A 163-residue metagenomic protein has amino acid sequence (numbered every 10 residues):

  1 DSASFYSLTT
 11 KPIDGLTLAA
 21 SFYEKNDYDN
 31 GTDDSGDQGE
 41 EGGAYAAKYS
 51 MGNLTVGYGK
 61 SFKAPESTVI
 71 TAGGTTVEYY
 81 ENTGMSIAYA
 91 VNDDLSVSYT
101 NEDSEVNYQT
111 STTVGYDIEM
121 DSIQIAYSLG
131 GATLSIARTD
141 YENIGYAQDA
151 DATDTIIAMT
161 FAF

Functional and structural regions predicted by a protein language model:
D1-F163: Outer-membrane beta-barrel proteins
